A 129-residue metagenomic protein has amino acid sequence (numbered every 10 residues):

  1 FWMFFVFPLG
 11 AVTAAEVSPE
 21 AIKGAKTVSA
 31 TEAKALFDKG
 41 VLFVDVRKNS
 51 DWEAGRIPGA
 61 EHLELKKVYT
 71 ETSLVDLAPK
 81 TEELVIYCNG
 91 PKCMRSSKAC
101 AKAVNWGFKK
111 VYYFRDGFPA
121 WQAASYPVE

Functional and structural regions predicted by a protein language model:
W2-F43, N49-A54, E129: Flexible, polar/low-complexity N-terminal or interdomain linker segments that lie immediately upstream of folded
F37-G40, R56, C88, V104 (+1 more regions): Sec/Tat-exported extracytoplasmic proteins
D38-L74: N-terminal, post-signal-peptide region of Sec/Tat-exported proteins
N49, N89-P91, Y126: Solvent-exposed coil/turn segments that connect beta secondary-structure elements in extracytoplasmic/periplasmic
E61, A78-P79, P127-E129: Short, hinge-like loop/turn segments at secondary-structure boundaries
V75-W121: Catalytic cysteine-centered active loop of the rhodanese-like fold, especially the PTP/DSP P-loop
